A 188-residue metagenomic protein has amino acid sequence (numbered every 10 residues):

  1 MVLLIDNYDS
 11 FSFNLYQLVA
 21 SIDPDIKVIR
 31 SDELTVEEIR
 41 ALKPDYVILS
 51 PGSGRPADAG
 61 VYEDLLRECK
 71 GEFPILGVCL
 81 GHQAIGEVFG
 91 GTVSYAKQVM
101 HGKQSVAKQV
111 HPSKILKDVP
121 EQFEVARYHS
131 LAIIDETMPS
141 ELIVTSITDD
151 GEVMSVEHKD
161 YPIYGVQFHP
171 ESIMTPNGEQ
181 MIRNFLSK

Functional and structural regions predicted by a protein language model:
M1-L3: Extreme N-terminal starter segment of soluble prokaryotic enzymes
Y16-D25: Two-component/phosphorelay signaling modules centered on CheY-like receiver
D25-S31: Short hydrophobic/Thr-rich beta-strand motif most characteristic of the beta2 strand and flanking loop of CheY-like
T35-K43, T137: Short amphipathic alpha-helix with an adjacent loop that forms part of the alpha/beta core around
K43-D45, P170: Proline-aspartate-enriched helix->loop->beta-strand connector
D45-S113, K117, I182-N184: Cysteine-nucleophile active-site neighborhood
S113-D160: Catalytic beta-strand/loop cores that center a nucleophilic Ser/Cys/Thr and support acyl-enzyme chemistry
I173-K188: Acyltransferase
